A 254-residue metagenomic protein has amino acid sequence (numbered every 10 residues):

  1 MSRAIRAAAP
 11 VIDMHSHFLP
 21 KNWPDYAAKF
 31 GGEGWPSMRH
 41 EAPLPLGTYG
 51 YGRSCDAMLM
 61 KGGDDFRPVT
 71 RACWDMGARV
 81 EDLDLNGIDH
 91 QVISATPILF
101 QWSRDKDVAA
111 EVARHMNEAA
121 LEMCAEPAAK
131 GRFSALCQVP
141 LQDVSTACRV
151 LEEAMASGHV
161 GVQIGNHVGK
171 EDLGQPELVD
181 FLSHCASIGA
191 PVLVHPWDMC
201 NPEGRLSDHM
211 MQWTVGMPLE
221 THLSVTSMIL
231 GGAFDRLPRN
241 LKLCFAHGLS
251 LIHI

Functional and structural regions predicted by a protein language model:
M1-I252: Helix-coil boundary/capping segments in enzymes
